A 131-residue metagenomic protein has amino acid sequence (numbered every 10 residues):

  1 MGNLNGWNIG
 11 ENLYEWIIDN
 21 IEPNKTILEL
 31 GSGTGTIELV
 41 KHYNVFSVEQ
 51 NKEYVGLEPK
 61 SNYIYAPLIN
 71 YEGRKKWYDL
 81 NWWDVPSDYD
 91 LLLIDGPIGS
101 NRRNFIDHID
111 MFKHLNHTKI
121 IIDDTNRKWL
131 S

Functional and structural regions predicted by a protein language model:
M1-N24, L92-N101: Glycine-rich phosphate-binding "P-loop"
I9-N70: SAM cofactor-binding core of SAM-dependent methyltransferases, primarily the Rossmann-like beta-alpha-beta module
D19, E38, W83-V85, F112-K113: Structural motif
N24, D88-D90, H117: Local beta-strand N-terminus motif with an aromatic residue
L28, L91-D95, I121: Structural motif
G33-T36, K52-E53, L92, P97-G99 (+1 more regions): Short, solvent-exposed loop/turn segments at secondary-structure junctions
N70-D110: A conserved mid-domain beta-alpha-beta active-site/ligand-binding segment of alpha/beta enzyme cores
P97-S131: C-terminal substrate-binding/active-site "lid" region of AdoMet-derived donor-dependent transferases
